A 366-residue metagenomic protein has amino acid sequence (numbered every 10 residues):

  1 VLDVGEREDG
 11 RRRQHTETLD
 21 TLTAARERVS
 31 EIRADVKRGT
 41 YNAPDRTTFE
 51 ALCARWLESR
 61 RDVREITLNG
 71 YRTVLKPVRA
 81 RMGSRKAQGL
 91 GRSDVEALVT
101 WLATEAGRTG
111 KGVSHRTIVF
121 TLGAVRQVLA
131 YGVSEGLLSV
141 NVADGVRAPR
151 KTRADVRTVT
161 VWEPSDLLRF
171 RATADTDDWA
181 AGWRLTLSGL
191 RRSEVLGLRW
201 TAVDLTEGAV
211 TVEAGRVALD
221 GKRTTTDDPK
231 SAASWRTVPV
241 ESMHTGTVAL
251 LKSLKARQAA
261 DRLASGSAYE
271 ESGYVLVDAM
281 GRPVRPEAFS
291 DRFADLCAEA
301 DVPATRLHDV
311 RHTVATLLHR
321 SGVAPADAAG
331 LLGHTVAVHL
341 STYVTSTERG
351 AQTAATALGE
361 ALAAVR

Functional and structural regions predicted by a protein language model:
V1-R46, S231: Short, surface-exposed polybasic/aromatic micro-patch for ligand or macromolecular engagement
E31-T40, E50-K111, V128, D301: Basic/aromatic-enriched alpha-helical hairpins
V63, V113, L190, T305 (+1 more regions): Residue-level signal for the short linker/turn that defines the boundary of a DNA-recognition helix
K111-H115, V119-G123, S134-L198, T206 (+7 more regions): Basic, Lys/Arg- and aromatic-enriched nucleic-acid-binding interface segment
A172-W179, A259-S267, E271-G330: Short, basic (Lys/Arg/His-rich) helix/loop patches that form interaction surfaces in the mid-to-C-terminal regions
A202-A209, A304, V323-V344: Short, polar N-cap/turn motifs at the start of nucleic acid-interacting alpha helices
E207, R216-T247, R257-L263, D278-M280 (+3 more regions): C-terminal secondary-structure termini that scaffold catalytic or DNA-interacting sites
